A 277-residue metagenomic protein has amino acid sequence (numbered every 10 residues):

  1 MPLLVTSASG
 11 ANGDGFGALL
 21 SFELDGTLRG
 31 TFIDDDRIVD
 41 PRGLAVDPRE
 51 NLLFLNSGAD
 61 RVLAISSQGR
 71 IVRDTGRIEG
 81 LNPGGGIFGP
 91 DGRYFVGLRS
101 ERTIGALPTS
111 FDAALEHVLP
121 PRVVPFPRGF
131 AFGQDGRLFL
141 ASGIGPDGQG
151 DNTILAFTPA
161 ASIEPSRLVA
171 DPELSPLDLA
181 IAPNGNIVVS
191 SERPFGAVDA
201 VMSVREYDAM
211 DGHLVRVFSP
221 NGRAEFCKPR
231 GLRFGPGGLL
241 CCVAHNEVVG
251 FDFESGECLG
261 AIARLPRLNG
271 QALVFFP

Functional and structural regions predicted by a protein language model:
M1-G30: An edge-strand/N-cap motif at the start of beta-rich repeat modules
L4-S7, F54-L55, F95-G97, F139-A141 (+2 more regions): Residue position within the beta-strands of beta-propeller blades
A8-G10, S57-G58, R99-S100, G143-G145 (+3 more regions): Short loop/turn segments immediately following the C-termini of beta-strands
D14-F16, D35-R49, I78-Y94, S100 (+6 more regions): Beta-rich, blade/repeat-based domains predominating in secreted/periplasmic proteins but also intracellular
F16-L20, R61-A64, R102-A106, N152-A156 (+2 more regions): A short loop-to-beta-strand structural motif that recurs across blades of beta-propeller domains
E23-T27, I65-R70, P108-A113, F157-S162 (+2 more regions): Short loop/turn segments that connect beta-strands within beta-propeller blades
T27-D35, R70-R77, A113-P121, I163-A170 (+2 more regions): A short beta-strand motif characteristic of beta-propeller blades
H245-P277: Blade-level signature of beta-propeller repeat domains, shared across WD40, Kelch, NHL, RCC1 and BNR/Asp-box propellers
